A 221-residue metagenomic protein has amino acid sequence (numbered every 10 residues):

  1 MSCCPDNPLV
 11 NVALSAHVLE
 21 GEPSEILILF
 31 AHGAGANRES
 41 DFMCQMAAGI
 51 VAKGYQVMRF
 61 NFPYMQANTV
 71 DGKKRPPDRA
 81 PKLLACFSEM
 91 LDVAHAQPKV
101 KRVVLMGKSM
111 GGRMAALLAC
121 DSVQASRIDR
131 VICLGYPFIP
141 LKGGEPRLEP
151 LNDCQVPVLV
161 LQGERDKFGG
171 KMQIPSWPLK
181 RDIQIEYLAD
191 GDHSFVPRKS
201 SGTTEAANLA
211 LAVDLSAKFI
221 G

Functional and structural regions predicted by a protein language model:
C3-K101, D192, V196-G202: Serine-hydrolase catalytic machinery in alpha/beta-hydrolase-like enzymes
R102-G107, L134: Short beta-strand immediately N-terminal to the catalytic nucleophile in serine-hydrolase-like folds
G107-A115: Gly/Ala-rich beta-loop-alpha elbow adjacent to hydrolase catalytic centers
M114-L118, K142: Hydrolases whose catalytic domains are alpha/beta-hydrolase-1, hotdog thioesterase, or metallo-beta-lactamase-like
A125-F138: A conserved short beta-strand
D153-Q155, V160-Q162, D166: Short beta-strand/loop motif that positions the catalytic acidic residue of the alpha/beta-hydrolase fold
K167-Q173: Conserved alpha/beta-hydrolase "acid-adjacent" motif
K199-G221: Catalytic active-site module of serine/aspartate enzymes centered on a nucleophile-bearing elbow/loop
